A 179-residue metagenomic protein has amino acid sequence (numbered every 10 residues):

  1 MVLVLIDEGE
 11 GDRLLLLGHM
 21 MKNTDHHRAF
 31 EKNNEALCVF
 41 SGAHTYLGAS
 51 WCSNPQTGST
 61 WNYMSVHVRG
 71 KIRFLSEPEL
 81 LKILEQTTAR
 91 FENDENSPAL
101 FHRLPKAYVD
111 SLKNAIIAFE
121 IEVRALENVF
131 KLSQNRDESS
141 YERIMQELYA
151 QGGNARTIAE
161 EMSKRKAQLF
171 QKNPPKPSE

Functional and structural regions predicted by a protein language model:
M1-K22, C38: Short beta-strand segments
V2-V4, R73, R124: Conserved positions in beta-strands of structured domains
E8-R13, F30-K32, G152-N154: Short, glycine- and charge-enriched coil/turn segments that flank and shape catalytic ligand pockets
R13, Y63-S65, I116: Coil-to-beta-strand transition motifs
L17, L37, R69, A118-E120: Beta-strand secondary-structure signal
K22-I83: Short, structured beta-strand-loop surface elements
L75-E179: C-terminal edge-of-domain segments
